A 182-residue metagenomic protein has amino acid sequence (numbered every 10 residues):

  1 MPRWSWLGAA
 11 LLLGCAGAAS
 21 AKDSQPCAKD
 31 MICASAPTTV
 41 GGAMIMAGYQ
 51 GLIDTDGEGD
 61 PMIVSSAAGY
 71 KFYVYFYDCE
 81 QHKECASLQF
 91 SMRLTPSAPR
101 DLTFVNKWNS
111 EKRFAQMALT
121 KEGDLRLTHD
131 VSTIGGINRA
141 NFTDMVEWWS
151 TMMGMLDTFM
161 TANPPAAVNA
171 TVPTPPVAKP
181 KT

Functional and structural regions predicted by a protein language model:
M1-S5: Positively charged n-region of N-terminal signal peptides that target proteins for export
W6-C15: Bacterial N-terminal signal peptides
K22-H82, A170-T171, V177-T182: N-terminal secretory signal peptides
Q25, A86-T128: Short, internal acidic amphipathic alpha-helical interface segments that mediate docking to partner proteins
P26-M31, Q89-R93, V131-F142: Second-shell loop/turn segments in exported
I45, Y49, S110, S150-T161 (+1 more regions): Sec-exported extracytoplasmic/periplasmic mature domains
T55-G57, A67, F76-D78, M92-L94 (+2 more regions): A mature extracytoplasmic/lumenal domain signature
R113-D157: A short, solvent-exposed beta-edge/loop patch
